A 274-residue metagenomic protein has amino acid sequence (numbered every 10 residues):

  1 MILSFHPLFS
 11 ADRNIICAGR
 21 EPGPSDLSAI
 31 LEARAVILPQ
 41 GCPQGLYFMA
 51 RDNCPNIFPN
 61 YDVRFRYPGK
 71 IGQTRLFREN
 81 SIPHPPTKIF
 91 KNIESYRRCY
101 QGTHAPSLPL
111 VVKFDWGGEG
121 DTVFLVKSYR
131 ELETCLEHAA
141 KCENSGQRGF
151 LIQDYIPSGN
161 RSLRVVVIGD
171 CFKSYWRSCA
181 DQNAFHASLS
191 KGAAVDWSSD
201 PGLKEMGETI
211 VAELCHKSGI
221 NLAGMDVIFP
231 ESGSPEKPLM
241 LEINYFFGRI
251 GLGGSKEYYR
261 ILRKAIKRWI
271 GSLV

Functional and structural regions predicted by a protein language model:
I2-K91, R98: Conserved N-proximal alpha/beta basic substrate-recognition cap immediately N-terminal to, or forming the N-lobe
G41-Q44, V63-R64, F172, S178-A180 (+1 more regions): Short glycine-enriched loops at secondary-structure junctions
R64-F150, E205, V274: Active-site nucleotide/adenylate-binding loops and adjacent lid/helix of ATP-dependent enzymes
R66-G72, F185, L252-S255: Short, charged, surface-exposed secondary-structure boundary motifs
L110, L151, K173, A223 (+1 more regions): Protein kinase-like catalytic core scaffold
D121, K127-K217: Phosphate-binding site of ATP-dependent enzymes
G219-I220, F229-V274: C-terminal active-site "lid" helix and adjoining low-complexity regulatory extension at the edge of ATP-using catalytic
